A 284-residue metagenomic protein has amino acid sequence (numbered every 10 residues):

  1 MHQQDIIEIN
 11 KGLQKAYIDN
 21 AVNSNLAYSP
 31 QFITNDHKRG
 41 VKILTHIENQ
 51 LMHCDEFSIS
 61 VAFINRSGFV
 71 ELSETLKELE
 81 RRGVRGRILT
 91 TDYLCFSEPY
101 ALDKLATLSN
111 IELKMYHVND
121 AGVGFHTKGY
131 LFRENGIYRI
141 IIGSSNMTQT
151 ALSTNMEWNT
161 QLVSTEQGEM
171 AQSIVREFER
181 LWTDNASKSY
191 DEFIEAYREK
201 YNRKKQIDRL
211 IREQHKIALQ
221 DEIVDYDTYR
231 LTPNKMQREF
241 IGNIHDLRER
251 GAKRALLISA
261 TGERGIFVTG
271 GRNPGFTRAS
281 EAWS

Functional and structural regions predicted by a protein language model:
M1-R248, E281: PLD/PLD-like phosphodiesterase catalytic module centered on the HKD motif
H2, T269, N273-A282: Acidic, proline/serine/threonine- and glycine-rich low-complexity intrinsically disordered segments
V61, E249-N273: Walker A/P-loop
L256-A260, A279-S284: Conserved RecA-like ASCE P-loop NTPase motor core of nucleic-acid helicases/translocases
